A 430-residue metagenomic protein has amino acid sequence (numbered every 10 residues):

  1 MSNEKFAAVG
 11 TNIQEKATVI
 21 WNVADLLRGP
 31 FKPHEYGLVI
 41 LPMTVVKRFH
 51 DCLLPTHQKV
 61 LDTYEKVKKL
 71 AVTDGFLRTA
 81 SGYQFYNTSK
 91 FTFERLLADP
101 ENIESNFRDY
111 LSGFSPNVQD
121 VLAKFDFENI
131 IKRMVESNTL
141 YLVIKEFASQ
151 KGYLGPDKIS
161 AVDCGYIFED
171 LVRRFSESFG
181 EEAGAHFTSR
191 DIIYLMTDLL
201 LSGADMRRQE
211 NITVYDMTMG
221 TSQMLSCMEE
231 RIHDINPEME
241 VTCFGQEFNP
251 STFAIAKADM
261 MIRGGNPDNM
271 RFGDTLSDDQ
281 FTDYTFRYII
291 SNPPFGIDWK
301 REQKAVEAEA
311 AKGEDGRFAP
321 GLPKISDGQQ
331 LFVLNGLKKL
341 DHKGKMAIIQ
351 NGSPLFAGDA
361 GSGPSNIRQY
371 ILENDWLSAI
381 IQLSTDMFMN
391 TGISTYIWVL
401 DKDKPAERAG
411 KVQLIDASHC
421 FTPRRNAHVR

Functional and structural regions predicted by a protein language model:
M1-A204, N269-Q280, Q382-T385, R408-C420 (+1 more regions): Non-catalytic, mostly N-terminal accessory regions of nucleic-acid modification and defense proteins
S2-A7, T11, D279, D283-R430: A conserved structural/catalytic subdomain of Rossmann-like adenosyl-cofactor enzymes
E15, V19, F248, G328: Soluble or luminal CAZymes and related metallo-dependent hydrolases
P33-E35, R208, G392: Solvent-exposed loop and beta-edge segments used for protein-protein assembly and interaction
A183-S291, F295-E307, G316, Q330 (+5 more regions): Conserved S-adenosyl-L-methionine
